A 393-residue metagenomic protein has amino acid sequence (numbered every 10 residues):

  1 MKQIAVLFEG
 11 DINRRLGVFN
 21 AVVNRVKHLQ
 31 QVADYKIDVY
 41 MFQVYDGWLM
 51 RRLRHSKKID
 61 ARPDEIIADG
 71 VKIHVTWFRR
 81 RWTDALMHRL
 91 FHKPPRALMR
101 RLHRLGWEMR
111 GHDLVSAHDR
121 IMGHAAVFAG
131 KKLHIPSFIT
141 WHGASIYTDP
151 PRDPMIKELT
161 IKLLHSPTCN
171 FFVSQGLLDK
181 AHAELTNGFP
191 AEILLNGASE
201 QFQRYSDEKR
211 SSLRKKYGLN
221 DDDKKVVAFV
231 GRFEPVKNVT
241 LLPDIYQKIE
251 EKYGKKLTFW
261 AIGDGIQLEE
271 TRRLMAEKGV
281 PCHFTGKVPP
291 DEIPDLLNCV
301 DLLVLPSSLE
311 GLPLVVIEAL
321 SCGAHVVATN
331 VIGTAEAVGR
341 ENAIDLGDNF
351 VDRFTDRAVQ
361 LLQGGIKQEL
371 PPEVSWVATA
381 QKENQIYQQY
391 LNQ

Functional and structural regions predicted by a protein language model:
A5, N220-K237, P243-Q247: Conserved donor-binding/catalytic core segment of Leloir-type glycosyltransferases
A117-M122: Short His-centered aromatic/hydrophobic patch
T160-K209: Donor nucleotide-sugar binding/catalytic pocket of nucleotide-sugar-dependent glycosyltransferases
T271-V288: Nucleotide-activated donor-binding/catalytic signature segment of Leloir-type glycosyltransferases, i.e., the conserved
K287-V288, D295-V300: Short alpha-helical donor nucleotide-sugar binding micro-motif in glycosyltransferases
S308: Aromatic "clamp/platform" in nucleotide-sugar-dependent glycosyltransferases that forms part of the donor/acceptor
H325-A328: Short hydrophobic beta-strand element within catalytic cores of glycosyltransferases and related nucleotide-activated
A335-Q360: Change "using UDP/GDP/dTDP sugars" to "using nucleotide sugars
